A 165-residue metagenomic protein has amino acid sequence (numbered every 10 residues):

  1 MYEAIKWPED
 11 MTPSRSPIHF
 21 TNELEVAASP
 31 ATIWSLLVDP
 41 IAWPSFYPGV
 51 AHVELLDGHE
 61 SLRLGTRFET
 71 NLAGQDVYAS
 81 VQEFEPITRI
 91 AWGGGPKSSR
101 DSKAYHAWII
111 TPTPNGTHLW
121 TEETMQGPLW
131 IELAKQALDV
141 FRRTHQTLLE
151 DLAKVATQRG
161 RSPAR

Functional and structural regions predicted by a protein language model:
M1-G58: Hydrophobic ligand-binding cavity/cleft-lining segments
R15-P17, R63, L72, D101-K103 (+1 more regions): Short coil/turn motifs at beta-sheet boundaries
H19-T21, Q75-A79, D101-A107: Short, surface-exposed coil-to-beta transition loops
E25, E54-S99, K154-R159, P163-R165: Glycine-rich portal/gate segments that line the openings of hydrophobic small-molecule binding cavities
A27-A31, E83-I87, I109-H118: A short, structured loop/turn motif at beta-sheet edges
T32-L37, W43, F68, V81 (+3 more regions): Hydrophobic pocket/interface hotspot
P96-K154, P163-R165: Beta-strand/loop substructures that line and gate deep hydrophobic ligand-binding cavities in soluble
